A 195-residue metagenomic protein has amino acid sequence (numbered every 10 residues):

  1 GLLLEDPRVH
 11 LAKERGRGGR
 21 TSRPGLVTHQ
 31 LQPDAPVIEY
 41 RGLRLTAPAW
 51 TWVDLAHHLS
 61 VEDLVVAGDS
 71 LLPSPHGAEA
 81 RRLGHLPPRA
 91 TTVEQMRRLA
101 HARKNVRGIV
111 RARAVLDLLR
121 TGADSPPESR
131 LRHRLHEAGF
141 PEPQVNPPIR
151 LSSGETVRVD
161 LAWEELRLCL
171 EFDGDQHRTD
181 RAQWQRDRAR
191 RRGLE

Functional and structural regions predicted by a protein language model:
G1-G108, Q144: Short gly/ser-rich loop at a beta-strand->alpha-helix junction or flexible surface loop bordering the NTP-binding
E79, L83-E195: Surface segments flanking catalytic/ligand-binding clefts of nucleic-acid enzymes
